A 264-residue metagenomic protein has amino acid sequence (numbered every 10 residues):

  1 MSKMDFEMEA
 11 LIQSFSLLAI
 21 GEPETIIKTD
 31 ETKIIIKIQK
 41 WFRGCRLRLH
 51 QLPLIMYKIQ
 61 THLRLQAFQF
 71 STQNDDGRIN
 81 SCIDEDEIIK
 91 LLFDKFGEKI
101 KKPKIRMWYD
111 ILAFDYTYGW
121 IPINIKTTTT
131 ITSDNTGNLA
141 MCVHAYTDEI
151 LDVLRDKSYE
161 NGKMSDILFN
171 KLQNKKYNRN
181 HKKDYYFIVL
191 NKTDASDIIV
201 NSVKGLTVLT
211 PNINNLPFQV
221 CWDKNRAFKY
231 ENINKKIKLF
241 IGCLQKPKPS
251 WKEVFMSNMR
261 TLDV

Functional and structural regions predicted by a protein language model:
M1, I26-I27, R106: Short linear motifs centered on Gly/Pro in flexible linkers and helix caps
S2-E24: Long intrinsically disordered, low-complexity regulatory segments
L11-F15, L52-Y109, F114-I121, T127-V264: Nucleic-acid endonuclease domains
S16-I55: Calmodulin-binding IQ motif alpha-helix
I26-D30, N80, I123: Short amphipathic alpha-helical molecular recognition features
